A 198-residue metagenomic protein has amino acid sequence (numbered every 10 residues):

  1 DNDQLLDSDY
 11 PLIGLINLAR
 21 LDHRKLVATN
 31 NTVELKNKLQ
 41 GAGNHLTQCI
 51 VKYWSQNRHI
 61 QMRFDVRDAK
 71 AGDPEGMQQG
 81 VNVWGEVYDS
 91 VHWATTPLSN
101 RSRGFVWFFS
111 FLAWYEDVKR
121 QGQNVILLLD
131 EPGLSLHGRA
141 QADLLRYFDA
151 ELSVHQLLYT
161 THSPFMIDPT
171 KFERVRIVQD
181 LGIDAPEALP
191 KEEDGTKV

Functional and structural regions predicted by a protein language model:
D1-N57, E86-Y88, W93: Coupling/switch segment of ABC-type P-loop NTPase heads
K38, A42-Y53, D68-K70, E75-V198: Switch/communication elements of ASCE P-loop NTPase nucleotide-binding domains
